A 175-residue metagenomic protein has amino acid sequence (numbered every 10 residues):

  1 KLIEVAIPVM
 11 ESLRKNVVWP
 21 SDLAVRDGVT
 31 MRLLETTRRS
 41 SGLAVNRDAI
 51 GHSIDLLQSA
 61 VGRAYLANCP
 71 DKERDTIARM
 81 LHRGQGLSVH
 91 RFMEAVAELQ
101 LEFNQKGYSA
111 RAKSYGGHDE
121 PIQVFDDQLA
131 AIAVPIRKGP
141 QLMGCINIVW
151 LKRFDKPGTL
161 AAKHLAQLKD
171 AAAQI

Functional and structural regions predicted by a protein language model:
K1-M80: Amphipathic alpha-helical effector-binding/dimerization core of metabolite-sensing transcriptional regulators
V5, A95, Q167, A171: Charged catalytic carboxylate motif
T36-R38, S114, N147: Short clusters of small/polar residues that mark proteolytic maturation junctions
A44-F125: Short, solvent-exposed recognition segments
H118-P121, F125-D126, L142-I175: Juxtadomain coupling helices with adjacent low-complexity linkers
I136-K138: Sensor-regulatory modules in signal-transduction proteins
